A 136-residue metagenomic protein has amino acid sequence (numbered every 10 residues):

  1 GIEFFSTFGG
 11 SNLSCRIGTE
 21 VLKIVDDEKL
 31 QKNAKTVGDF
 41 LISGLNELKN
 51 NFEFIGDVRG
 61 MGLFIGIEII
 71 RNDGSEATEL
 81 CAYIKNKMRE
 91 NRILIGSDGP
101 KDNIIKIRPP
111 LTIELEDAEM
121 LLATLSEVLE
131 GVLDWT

Functional and structural regions predicted by a protein language model:
G1-T136: Conserved N-terminal phosphate-binding loop of PLP-dependent enzymes in the Aspartate aminotransferase
